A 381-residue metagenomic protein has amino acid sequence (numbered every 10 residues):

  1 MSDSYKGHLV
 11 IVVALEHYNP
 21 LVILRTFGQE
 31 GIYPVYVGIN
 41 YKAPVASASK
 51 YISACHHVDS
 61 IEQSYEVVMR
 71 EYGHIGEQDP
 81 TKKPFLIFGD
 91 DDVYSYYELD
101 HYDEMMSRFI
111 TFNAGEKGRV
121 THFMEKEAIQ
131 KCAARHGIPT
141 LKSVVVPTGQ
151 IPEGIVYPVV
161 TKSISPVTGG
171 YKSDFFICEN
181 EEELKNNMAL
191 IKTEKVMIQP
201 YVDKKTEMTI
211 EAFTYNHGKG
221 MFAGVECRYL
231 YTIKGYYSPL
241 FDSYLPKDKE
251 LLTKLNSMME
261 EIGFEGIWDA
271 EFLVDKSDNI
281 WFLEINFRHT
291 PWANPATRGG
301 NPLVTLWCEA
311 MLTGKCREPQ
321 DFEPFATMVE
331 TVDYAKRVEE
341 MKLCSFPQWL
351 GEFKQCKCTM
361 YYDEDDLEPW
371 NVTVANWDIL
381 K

Functional and structural regions predicted by a protein language model:
M1-N113: ATP-binding N-terminal substructure of ATP-dependent carboxylate-amine bond-forming enzymes
V37-A43, D92-Y94, N216-M221, E226-Y229 (+1 more regions): Short glycine-enriched loops at secondary-structure junctions
V120-M197, D203, N216-G218, K249-T253: Active-site nucleotide/adenylate-binding loops and adjacent lid/helix of ATP-dependent enzymes
V159, M221, N279-E284: Protein kinase-like catalytic core scaffold
E179-E182, P200-G263, N286-M311: ATP-dependent carboxylate/phosphate-activation module, predominantly the ATP-grasp catalytic core and closely related
E265-S277: A short glycine-rich, hydrophobically flanked beta-strand micro-motif that places a catalytic Asp/Glu for divalent metal
C308-K381: Peripheral (often C-terminal) accessory segments that flank ATP-dependent C-N-forming ligase machineries
